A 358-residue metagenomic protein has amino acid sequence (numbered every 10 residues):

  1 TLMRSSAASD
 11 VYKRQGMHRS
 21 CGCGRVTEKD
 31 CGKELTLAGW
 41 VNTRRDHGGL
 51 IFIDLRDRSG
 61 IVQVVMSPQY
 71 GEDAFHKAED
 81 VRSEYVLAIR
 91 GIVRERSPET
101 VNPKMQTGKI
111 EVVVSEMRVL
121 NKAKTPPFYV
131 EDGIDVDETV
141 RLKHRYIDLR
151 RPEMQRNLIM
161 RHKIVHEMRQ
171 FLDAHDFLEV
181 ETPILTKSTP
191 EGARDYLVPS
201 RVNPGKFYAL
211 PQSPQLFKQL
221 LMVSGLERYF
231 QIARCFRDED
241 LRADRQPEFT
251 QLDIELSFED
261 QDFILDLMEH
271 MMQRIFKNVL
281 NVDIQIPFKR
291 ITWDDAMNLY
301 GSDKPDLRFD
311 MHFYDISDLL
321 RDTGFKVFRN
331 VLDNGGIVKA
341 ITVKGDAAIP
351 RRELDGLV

Functional and structural regions predicted by a protein language model:
T1, N157-L158, E259-F263: A generic structural signal for short coil/turn motifs at secondary-structure boundaries
T1-Y12: Single conserved hydrophobic/aromatic residue that forms the stacking wall/gate of nucleotide- or nucleobase-binding
G16-S257, T292-L357: Class II aminoacyl-tRNA synthetase-like tRNA-binding/catalytic domains
K109, L267, F288: Short acidic-hydrophobic sequence patches enriched in Asp/Glu that either
H175-V180, D262, D266, I286: Short, solvent-exposed positions on alpha-helices
Q246, T250-D253, S257-L280: A conserved active-site cap/scaffold subdomain adjacent to cofactor or substrate pockets
N281-R290: Flexible, glycine/charged-enriched surface loops at secondary-structure junctions
